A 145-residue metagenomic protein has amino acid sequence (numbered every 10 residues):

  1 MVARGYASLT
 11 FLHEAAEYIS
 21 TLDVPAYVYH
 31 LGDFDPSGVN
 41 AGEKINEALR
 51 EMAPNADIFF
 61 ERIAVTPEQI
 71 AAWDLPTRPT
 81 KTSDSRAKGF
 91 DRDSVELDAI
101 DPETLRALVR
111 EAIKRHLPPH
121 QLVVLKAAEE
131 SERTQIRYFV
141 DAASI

Functional and structural regions predicted by a protein language model:
M1, Y29-L31, E61-I63: Hydrophobic/aromatic beta-strand patches that form the interior of the parallel beta-sheet core in alpha/beta enzyme
M1-V24: Acidic, glycine-rich catalytic loops of TOPRIM or P-loop NTPase phosphate-binding modules used across DNA replication
Y6, Y18, Y27-Y29, F90 (+1 more regions): Sequence-level detector for tyrosine residue identity
Y6-L9, F34-G38: Short acidic, S/G/P-rich loop/turn micro-motifs used as interaction or catalytic elements
F11-A15, G38-I45, W73-L75: A short acidic (Asp/Glu
S20-V24, A48-I58: Arginine/glycine-rich "motif VI" loop of SF2 helicases in the C-terminal RecA-like domain
P25-S37: Acidic beta-strand-to-loop metal/phosphate-binding motif
D57-I145: C-terminal or mid-to-C-terminal helical accessory/interaction module adjacent to the motor/catalytic core
